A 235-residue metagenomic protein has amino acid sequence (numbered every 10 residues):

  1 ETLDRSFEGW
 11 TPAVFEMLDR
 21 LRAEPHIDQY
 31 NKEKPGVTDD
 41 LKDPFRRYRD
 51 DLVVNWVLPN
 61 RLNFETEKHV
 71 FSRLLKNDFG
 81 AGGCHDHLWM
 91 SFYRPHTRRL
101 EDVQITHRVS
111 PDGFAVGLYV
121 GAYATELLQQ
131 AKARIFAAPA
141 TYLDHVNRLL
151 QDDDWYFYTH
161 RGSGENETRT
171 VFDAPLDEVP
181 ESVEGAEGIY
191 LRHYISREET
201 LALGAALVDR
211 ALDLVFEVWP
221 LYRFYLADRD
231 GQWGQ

Functional and structural regions predicted by a protein language model:
E1-E24, F45-Y48, F136, W155-Q235: Long, solvent-exposed, polar/charged low-complexity segments
E8-W10, L74, L143-R148: Soluble, non-transmembrane alpha-helical interaction regions
D19-F71: Active-site acidic/histidine clusters and adjacent loop/turn architecture that either coordinate catalytic ions
K32-E33, P111-G117, E187-S196: Glycine-rich, often proline-containing surface loops adjacent to acidic residues and nearby aromatics that form
K34-L41, Q130-I135, L203-L207: Short histidine-centered catalytic/ligand-binding loop motif
D51-N63, L149-L150, F224-G234: Surface-exposed helix-capping loop/turn segments at secondary-structure junctions
L58-Q104, R108: Hydrophobic/aromatic-rich structural module bridging two neighboring secondary-structure elements via a short loop
V109-A174: Compact, glycine/acidic-enriched structural inserts
